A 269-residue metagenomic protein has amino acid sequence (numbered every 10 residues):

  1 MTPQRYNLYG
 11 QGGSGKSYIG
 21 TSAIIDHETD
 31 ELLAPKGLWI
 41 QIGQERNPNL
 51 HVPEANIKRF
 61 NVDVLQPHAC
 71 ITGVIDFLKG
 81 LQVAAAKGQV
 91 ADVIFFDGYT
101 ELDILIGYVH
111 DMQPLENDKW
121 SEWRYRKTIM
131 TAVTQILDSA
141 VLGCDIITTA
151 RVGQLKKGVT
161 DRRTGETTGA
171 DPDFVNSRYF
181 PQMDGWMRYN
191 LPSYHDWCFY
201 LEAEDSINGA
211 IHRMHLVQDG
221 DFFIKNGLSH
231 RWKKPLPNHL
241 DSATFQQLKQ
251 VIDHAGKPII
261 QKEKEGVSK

Functional and structural regions predicted by a protein language model:
M1-Q4, I207-K269: C-terminal regions of RecA-like/P-loop NTPase motor modules
M1-V93, E101: Conserved P-loop
Y9-G13, I146-P235: Phosphate-binding/switch region of NTP-binding enzymes
I42, G98, A203: Residues immediately flanking
P48-L50, L105, K157-G158, G209: Generic domain-boundary/flexible-linker signal
Q89, L142, S193: Structured loop/turn residues at beta-strand edges in well-structured enzyme cores
V93-Y189: P-loop NTPase motor core
